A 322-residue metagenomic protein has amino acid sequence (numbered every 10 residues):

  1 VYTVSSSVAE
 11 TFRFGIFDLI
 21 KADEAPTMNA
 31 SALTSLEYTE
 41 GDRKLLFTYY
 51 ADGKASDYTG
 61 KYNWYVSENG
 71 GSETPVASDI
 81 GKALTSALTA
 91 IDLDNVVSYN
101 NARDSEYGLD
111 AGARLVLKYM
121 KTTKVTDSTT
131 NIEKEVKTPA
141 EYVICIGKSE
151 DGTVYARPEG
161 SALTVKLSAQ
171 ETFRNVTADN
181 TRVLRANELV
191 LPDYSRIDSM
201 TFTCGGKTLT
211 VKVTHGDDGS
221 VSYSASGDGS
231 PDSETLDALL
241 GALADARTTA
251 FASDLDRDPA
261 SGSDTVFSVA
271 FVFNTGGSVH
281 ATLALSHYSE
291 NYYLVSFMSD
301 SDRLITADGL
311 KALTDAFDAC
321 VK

Functional and structural regions predicted by a protein language model:
V1-K322: Soluble, acidic/polar mature domains that operate outside membranes
